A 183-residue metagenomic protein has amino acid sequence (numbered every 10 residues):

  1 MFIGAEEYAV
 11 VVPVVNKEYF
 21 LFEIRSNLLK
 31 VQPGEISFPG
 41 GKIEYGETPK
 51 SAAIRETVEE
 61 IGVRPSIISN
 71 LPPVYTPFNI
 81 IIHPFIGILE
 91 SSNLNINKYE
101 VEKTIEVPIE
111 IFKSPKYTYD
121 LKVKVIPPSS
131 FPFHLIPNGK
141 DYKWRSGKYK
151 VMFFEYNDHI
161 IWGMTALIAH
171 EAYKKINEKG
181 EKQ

Functional and structural regions predicted by a protein language model:
M1-A9, V14, L89-V101: Short, charged N-terminal helix-start/capping segments
F2-F38, S66: N-terminal strand-loop-strand
K42-I161, A166-Q183: Unchanged
